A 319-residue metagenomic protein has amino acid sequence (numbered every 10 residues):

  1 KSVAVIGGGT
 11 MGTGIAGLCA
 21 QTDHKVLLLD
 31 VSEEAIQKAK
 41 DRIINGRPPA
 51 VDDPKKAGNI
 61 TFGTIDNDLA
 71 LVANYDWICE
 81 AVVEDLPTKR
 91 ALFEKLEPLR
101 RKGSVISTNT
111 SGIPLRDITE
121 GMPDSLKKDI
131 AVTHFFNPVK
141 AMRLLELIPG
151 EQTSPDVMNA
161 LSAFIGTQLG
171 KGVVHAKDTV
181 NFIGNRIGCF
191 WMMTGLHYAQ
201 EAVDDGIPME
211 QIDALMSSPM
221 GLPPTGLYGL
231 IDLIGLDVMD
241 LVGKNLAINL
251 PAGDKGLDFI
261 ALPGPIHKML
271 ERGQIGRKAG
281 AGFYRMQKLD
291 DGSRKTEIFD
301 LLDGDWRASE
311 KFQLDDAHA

Functional and structural regions predicted by a protein language model:
K1-A319: N-terminal glycine-rich phosphate-binding loop for ADP-containing cofactors
